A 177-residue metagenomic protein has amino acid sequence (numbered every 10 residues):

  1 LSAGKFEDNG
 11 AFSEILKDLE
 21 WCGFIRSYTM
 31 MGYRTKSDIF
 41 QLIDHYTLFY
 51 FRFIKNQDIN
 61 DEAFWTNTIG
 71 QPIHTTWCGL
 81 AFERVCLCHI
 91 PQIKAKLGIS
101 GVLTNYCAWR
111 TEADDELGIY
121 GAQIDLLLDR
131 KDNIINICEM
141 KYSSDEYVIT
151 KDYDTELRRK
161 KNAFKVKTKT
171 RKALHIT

Functional and structural regions predicted by a protein language model:
L1-A3: Short acidic, hydrophobic short linear motifs in intrinsically disordered regions
K5-C22: Short amphipathic alpha-helical interaction segments
E20-M31: A short, conserved structural fragment
M30-Y33, D38-T177: A cross-kingdom feature that marks ATP-driven nucleic-acid transaction machinery
